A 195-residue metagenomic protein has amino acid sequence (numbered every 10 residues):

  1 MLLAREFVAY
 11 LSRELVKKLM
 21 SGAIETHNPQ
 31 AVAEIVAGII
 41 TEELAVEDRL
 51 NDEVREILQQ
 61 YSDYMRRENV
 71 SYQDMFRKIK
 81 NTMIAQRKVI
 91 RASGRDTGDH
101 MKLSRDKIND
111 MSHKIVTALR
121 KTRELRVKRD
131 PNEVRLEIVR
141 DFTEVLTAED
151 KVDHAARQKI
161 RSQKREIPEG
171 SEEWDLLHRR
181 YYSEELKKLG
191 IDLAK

Functional and structural regions predicted by a protein language model:
L2-H100, D110, A118-E144, A155-R161: Charged, amphipathic alpha-helical regulatory modules used for macromolecular assembly or allosteric control
M75, V145-L193: Amphipathic alpha-helical packing elements
A92-T97, K188-K195: Short, functional C-terminal segments
L103: Active-site capping/gating regions of soluble enzymes
